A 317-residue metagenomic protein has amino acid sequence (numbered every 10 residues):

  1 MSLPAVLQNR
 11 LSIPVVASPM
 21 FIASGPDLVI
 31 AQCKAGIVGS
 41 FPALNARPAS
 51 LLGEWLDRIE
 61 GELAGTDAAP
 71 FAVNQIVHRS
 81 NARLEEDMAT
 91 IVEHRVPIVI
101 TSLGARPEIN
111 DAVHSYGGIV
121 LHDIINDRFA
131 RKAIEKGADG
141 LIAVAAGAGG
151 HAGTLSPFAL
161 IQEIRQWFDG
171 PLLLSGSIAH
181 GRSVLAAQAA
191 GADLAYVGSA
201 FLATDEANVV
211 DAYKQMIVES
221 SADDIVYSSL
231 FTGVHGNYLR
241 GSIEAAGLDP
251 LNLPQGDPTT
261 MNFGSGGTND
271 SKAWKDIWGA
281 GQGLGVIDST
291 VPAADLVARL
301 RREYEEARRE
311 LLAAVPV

Functional and structural regions predicted by a protein language model:
M1-W167, P171: Active-site entrance/lid segments in N-terminal catalytic domains of soluble metabolic enzymes
D123, G176-S177: Conserved acidic functional residues
T154-L173, A179-V317: Conserved active-site-proximal phosphate/metal-binding subdomains
